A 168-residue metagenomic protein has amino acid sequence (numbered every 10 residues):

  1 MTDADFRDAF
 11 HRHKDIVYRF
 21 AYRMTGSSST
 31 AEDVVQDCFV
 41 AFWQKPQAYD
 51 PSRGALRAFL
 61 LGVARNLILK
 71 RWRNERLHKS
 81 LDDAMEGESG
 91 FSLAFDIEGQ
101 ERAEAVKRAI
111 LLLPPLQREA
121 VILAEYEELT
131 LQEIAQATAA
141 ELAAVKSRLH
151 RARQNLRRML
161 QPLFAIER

Functional and structural regions predicted by a protein language model:
M1-R19, W43: A short, charge-rich alpha-helical start-of-domain segment used by transcription regulators
K14, L116-Q117: The N-cap/first-turn positions of alpha helices within or immediately adjacent to helix-turn-helix DNA-binding domains
R19, D33-V40, G54-N66: Structural recognition of an alpha-helix C-terminal capping motif at a helix-to-coil junction
Q44, A48, L61-D82, G99: Arg/Lys-rich amphipathic alpha helix in sigma70-family domain 2
E75, M85-L111: Acidic, proline/glycine-rich intrinsically disordered inter-domain spacer in sigma factors
Q117, Q132, T138-P162: DNA-recognition helix of helix-turn-helix
A120-A124: A short pre-motif secondary-structure segment
